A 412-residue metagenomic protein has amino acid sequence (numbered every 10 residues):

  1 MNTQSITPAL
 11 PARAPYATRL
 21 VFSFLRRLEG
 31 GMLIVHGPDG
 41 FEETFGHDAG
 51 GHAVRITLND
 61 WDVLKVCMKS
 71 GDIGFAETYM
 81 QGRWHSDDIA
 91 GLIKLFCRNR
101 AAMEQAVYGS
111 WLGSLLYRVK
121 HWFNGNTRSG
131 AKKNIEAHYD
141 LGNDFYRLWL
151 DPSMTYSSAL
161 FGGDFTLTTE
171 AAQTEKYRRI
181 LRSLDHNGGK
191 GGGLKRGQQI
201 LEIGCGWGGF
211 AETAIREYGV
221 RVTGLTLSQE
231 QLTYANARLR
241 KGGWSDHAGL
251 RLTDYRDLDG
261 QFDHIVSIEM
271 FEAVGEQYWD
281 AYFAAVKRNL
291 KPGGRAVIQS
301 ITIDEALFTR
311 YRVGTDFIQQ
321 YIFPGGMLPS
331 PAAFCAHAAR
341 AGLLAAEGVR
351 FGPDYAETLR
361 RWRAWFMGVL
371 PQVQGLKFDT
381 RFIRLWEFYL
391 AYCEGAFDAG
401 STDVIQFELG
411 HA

Functional and structural regions predicted by a protein language model:
M1-Q173, R179-G188, R196: Feature captures hydrophobic
K195-G204: Conserved class I S-adenosyl-L-methionine
W207-Y218: Conserved SAM-binding loop of SAM-dependent methyltransferases across substrates and taxa, primarily the Class I
A235-N236: Conserved SAM-binding loop
R256-I265: A short acidic, Gly/Pro-enriched loop at the edge of an enzyme's catalytic core that lines a small-molecule cofactor
D280-P292: A short glycine-rich, Lys/Arg-flanked "PGG" loop and its adjoining helix->strand segment in the class I
G293-I301: Conserved beta-strand signature within the Rossmann-like core of class I S-adenosyl-L-methionine
T302-A412: Substrate-binding/catalytic lobe of Class I Rossmann-like enzymes that use SAM or dcSAM, i.e., the mid-to-C-terminal
